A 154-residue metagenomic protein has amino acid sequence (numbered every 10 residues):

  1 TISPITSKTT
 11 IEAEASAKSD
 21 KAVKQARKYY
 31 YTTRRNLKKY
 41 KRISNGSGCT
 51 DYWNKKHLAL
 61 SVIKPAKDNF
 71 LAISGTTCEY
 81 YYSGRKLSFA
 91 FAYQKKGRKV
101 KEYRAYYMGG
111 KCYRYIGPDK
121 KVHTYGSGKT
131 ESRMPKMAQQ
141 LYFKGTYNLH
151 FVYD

Functional and structural regions predicted by a protein language model:
I2-K18: Sec-dependent signal peptide cleavage junction
I2-S7, K39, T50-Y52, K56-I63: Compositionally biased, low-complexity segments enriched in small residues
I5-T9, G75, K129: Intrinsically disordered/low-complexity terminal segments and short unstructured peptides
S16-K55, K96-D154: Long terminal segments
W53-V100: Mature extracytoplasmic domains of secretory-pathway proteins
